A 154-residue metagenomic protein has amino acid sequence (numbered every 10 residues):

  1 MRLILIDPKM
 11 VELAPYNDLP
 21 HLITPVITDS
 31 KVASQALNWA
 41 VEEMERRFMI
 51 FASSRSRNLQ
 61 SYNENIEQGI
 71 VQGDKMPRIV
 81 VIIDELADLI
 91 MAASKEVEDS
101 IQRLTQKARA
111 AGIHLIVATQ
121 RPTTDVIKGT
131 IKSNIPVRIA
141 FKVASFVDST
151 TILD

Functional and structural regions predicted by a protein language model:
M1-D29, T130: P-loop NTPase switch/communication element
M1-L5, A36-N38, E42-D154: P-loop NTPase motor-domain active sites and their immediate coupling elements
D18-R47: Nucleotide-state-sensitive switch-loop elements of NTP-binding domains
